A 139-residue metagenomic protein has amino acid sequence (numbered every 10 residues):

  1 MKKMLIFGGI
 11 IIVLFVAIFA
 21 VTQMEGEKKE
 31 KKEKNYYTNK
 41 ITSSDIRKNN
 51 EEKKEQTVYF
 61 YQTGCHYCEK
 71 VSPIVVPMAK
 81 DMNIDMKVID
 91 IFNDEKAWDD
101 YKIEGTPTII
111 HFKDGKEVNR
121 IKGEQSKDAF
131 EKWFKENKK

Functional and structural regions predicted by a protein language model:
M1-Y36: N-terminal targeting signals for export/organelle localization
M4, I110-K139: Non-catalytic, surface beta->alpha helical segment in thiol-disulfide oxidoreductase systems
Y36-K48: Short acidic-hydrophobic, aromatic-tinged amphipathic segments that line or gate anion-handling sites
K40, M86-V88, R120: Conserved beta-strand scaffold positions in the cores of enzyme catalytic domains, especially in NTP/NDP-utilizing
D45-K48, N93-A97, A129: Short acidic active-site motifs
D45-K80, G105: Local sequence-structure signature of Cys/Sec-based thiol-disulfide redox active-site neighborhoods
F60, A79, N83-K96: Thiol-based oxidoreductase modules, predominantly thioredoxin-like and allied folds used for disulfide exchange
Y101-I110: Structural micro-motif
